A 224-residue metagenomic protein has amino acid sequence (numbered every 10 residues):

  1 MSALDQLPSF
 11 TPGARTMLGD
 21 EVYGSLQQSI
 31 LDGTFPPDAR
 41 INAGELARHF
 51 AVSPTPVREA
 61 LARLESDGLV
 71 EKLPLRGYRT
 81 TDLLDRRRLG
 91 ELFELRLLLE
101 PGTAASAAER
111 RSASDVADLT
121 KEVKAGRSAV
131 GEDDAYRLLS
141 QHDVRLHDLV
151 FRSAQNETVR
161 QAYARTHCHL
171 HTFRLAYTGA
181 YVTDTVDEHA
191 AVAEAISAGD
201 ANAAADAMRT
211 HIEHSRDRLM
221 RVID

Functional and structural regions predicted by a protein language model:
M1-E109, R221-D224: Short linear motifs at protein or domain termini
M17, R137, V182-T183: Short helix-capping and inter-helix turn/linker motifs at the boundaries of alpha-helical repeat units
D20, R86, L97, A117-T120 (+1 more regions): Amphipathic alpha-helical repeat elements characteristic of tetratricopeptide repeat
G68-E71, R165, A180-T183: Mobile beta-alpha loop/short-helix "lid" or hinge segments that flank ligand
E109, A113-A176, V186-E194, A203-E213: Conserved amphipathic alpha-helical segments that form helical-bundle/coiled-coil interaction surfaces
E213-I223: Short arginine-rich
